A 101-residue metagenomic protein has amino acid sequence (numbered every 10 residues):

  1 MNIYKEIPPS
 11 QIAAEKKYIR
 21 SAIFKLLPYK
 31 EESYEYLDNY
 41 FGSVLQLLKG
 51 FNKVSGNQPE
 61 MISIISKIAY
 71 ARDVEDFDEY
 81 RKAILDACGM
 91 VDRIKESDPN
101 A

Functional and structural regions predicted by a protein language model:
M1, Q46, V54, N100-A101: Intrinsically disordered, low-complexity, compositionally biased regions/tails
M1-D38, I84, C88-K95: Short terminal alpha-helical segments
Y18-K67: Amphipathic alpha-helical interaction modules
S63-A101: Amphipathic alpha-helical binding modules
